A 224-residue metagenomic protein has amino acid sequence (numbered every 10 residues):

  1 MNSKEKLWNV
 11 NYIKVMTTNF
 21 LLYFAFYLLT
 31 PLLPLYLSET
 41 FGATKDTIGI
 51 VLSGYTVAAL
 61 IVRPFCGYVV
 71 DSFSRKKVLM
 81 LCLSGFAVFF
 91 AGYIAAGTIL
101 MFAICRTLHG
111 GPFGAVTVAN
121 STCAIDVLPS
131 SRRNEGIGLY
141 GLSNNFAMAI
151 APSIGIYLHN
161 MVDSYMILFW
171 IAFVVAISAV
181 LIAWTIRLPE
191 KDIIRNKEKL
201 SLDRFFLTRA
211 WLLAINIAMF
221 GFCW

Functional and structural regions predicted by a protein language model:
M1-N9, L188-N216: Juxtamembrane intracellular "pre-TM" segments in multi-pass secondary transporters
W8-V51, W224: Helix-loop boundary and gating motifs at the non-cytosolic
P34, A147-H159: Small-residue (Gly/Pro/Ala) motifs that create kinks and tight helix-helix packing interfaces
T56-P64, M148-A149: Residue-level signature of mid-helix packing/kink "hotspots" within the transmembrane helices of 12-pass Major
I61-G97: Conserved MFS/SLC helix-loop-helix module at the cytosolic interface between two early adjacent transmembrane helices
L100-L108: Paired small-residue
T107-S143: Cytoplasmic helix-loop-helix junction between adjacent transmembrane helices in 12-TM secondary transporters
I167-A183: Symmetry-related core transmembrane helices of the 12-TM Major Facilitator Superfamily/SLC fold
